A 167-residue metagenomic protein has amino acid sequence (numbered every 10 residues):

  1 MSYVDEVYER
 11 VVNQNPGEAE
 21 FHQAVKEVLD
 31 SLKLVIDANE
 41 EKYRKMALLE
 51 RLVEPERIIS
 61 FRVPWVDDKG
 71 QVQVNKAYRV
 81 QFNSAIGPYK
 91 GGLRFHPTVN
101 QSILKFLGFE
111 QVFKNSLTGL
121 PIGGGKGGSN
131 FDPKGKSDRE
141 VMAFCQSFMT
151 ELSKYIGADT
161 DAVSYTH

Functional and structural regions predicted by a protein language model:
M1-A19: Generic start-of-chain signal for non-secretory N-termini
P16-L29: Ordered core of a single globular domain
E41-K69: Structured beta-strand/loop patches that form or line metal/cofactor-binding pockets in enzymes
F61-D67, Q73-F82: Short beta-strand elements
F82-G92, T98-G125, M142, Q146 (+2 more regions): ATP-dependent carboxylate/acyl-activation modules
G128-K136, K154-D159: Rossmann-like flavin
T166-H167: Conserved small/polar residues in nucleotide/adenosyl-binding loops
